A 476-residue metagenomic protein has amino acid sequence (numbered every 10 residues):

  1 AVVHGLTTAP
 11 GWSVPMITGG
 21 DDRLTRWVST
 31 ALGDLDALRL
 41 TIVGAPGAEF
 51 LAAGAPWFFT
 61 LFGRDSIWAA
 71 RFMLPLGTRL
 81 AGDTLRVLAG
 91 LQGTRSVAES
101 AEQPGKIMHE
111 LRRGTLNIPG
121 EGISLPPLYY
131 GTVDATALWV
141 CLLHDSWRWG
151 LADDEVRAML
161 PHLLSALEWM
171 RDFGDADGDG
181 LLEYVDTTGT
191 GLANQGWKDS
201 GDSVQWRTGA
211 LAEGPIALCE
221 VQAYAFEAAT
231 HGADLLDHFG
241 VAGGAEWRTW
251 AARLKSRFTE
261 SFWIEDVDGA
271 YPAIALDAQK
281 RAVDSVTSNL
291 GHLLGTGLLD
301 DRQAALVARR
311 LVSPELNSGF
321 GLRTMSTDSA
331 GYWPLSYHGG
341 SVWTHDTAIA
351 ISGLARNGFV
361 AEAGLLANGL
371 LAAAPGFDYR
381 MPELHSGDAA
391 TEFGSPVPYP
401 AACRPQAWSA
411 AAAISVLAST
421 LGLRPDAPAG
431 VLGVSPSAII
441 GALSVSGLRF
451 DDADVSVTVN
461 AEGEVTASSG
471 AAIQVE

Functional and structural regions predicted by a protein language model:
A1-T60, D153-L160, L164-D175, L236-E246 (+3 more regions): Acidic/polar, glycine-enriched structural segments that form the non-catalytic walls/loops of the carbohydrate-binding
T18-L61, A89-Y129, A176-A217, R253-V342 (+6 more regions): Extended glycan-interaction surfaces of carbohydrate-active proteins
L38, L88, S146, M170-F173 (+5 more regions): Alpha-helical solenoid scaffolds that mediate protein-protein interactions, centered on TPR/SEL1-like repeats but also
F59-A193, C219-Q222, F226, V283 (+3 more regions): Aromatic-rich carbohydrate-recognition surfaces in CAZymes
L80-L91, D154-L164, Q303-L316, G364-L370 (+1 more regions): Short alpha-helical "patches" and their helix-cap loops
H231-L235, V312: Long, well-ordered alpha-helical segments
L235-T249, R253-S261, E265, L354-L365 (+3 more regions): Beta-rich accessory regions
A402-G441: Catalytic cores of secreted or luminal carbohydrate-active enzymes
